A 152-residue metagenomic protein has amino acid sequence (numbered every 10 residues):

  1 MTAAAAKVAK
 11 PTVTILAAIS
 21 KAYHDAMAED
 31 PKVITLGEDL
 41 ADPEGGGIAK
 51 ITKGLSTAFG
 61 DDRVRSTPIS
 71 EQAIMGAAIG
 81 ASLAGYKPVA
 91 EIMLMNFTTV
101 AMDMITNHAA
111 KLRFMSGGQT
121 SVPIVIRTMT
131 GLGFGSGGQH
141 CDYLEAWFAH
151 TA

Functional and structural regions predicted by a protein language model:
M1-A152: Thiamine diphosphate
